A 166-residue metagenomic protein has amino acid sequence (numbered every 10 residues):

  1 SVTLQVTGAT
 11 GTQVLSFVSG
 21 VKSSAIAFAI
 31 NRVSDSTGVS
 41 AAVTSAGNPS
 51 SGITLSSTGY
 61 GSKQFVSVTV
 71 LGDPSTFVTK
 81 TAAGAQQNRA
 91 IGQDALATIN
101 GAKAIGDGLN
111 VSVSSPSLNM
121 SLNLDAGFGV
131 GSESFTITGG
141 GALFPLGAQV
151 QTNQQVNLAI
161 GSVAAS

Functional and structural regions predicted by a protein language model:
S1-S166: Bacterial flagellar/type III secretion structural subunits and associated motility module proteins, recognized via
